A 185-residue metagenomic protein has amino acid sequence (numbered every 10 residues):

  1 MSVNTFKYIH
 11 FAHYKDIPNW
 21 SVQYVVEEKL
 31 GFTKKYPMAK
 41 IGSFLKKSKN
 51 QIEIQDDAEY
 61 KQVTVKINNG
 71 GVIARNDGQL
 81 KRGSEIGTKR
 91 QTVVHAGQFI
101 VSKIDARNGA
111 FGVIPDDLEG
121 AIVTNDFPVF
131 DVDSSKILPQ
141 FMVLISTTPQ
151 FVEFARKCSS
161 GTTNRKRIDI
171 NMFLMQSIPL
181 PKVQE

Functional and structural regions predicted by a protein language model:
M1-I54, P179-E185: Non-catalytic DNA-recognition/assembly elements of restriction-modification systems
Y36-A39, I137, I168: A broad, structural micro-motif
M38, Y60, P139, T148-V152: Alpha-helix initiation and N-capping motif
A39-I54, V65-A96: Sequence-specific dsDNA recognition surfaces
I54-Q62, K157-S159: Short coil/turn segments at secondary-structure boundaries
Q91-T92, A96, I100-T148, G161: A short beta-sheet element
A106, T147-E153, K157, S177: Well-ordered mid-protein domain cores that form the structural environment of catalytic cofactors
R107, A121-P128, S160-Q184: A short glycine-rich beta-alpha junction/loop motif
